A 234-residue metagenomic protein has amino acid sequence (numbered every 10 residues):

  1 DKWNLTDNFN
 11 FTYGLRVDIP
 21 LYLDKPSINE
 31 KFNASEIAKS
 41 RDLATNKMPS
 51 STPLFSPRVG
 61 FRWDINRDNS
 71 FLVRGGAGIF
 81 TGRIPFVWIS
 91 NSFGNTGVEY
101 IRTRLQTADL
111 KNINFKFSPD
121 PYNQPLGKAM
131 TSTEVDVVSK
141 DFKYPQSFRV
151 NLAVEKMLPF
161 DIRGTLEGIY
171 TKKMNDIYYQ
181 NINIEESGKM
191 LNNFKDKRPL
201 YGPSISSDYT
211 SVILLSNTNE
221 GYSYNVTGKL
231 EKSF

Functional and structural regions predicted by a protein language model:
D1-W3, S216: Short, contiguous, well-ordered secondary-structure segments
W3-N4, V17, F61-I65, I79 (+3 more regions): Residue-level signature of outer-membrane beta-barrel architecture
D7-N10, D68-S70: Loop/turn elements at helix/coil->beta-strand transitions in domains of secreted/extracellular proteins
F9-D24, F55-P57, F61: Extended, hydrophobic alpha-helical segments in both membrane/secreted and soluble proteins
P26-S56, G60-L214: Solvent-exposed loop/turn elements at secondary-structure boundaries
S51-F55, L214-F234: Outer/extracellular conduits and scaffolds centered on Gram-negative outer-membrane beta-barrels
